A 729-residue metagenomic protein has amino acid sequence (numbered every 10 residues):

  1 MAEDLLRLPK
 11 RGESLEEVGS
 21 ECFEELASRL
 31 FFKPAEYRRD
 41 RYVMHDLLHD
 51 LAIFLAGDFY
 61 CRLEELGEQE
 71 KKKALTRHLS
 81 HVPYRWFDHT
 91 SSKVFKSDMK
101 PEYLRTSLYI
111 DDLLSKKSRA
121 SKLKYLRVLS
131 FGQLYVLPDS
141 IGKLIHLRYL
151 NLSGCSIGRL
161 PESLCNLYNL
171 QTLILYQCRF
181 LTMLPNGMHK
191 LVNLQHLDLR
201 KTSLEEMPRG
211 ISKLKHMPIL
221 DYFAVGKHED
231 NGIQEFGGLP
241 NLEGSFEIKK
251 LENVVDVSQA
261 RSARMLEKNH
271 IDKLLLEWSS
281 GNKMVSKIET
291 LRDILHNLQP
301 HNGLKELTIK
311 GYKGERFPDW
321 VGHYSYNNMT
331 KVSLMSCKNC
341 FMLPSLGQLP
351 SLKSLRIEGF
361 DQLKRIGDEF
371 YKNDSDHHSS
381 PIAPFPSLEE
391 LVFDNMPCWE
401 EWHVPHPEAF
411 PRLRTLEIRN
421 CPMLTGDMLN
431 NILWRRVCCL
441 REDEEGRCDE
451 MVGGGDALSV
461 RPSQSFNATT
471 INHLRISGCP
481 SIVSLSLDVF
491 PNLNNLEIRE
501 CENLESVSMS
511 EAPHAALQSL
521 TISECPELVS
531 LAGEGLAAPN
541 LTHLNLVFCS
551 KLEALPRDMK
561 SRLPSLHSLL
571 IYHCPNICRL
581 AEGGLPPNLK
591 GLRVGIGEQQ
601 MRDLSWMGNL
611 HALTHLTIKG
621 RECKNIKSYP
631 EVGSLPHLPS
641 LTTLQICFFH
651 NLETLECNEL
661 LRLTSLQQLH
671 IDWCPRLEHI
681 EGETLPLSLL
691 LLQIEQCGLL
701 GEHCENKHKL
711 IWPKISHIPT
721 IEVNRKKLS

Functional and structural regions predicted by a protein language model:
A2-K143, N186-H189, H196-L199, S203-T308 (+3 more regions): Surface-exposed helical/coil interface segments that assemble multiprotein signaling complexes
K10-E13, S153, P405: Short helix/loop segment immediately N-terminal to the Walker
H49, G154-I157, Q518: Alpha-helical and His/Cys-centered functional microenvironments
E68-R77, S163-C165, N169, T182-L197 (+5 more regions): Cross-kingdom leucine-rich repeat
L137, H146-L152, L160-L164, N169-Q177 (+2 more regions): Extended, hydrophobic alpha-helical segments in both membrane/secreted and soluble proteins
